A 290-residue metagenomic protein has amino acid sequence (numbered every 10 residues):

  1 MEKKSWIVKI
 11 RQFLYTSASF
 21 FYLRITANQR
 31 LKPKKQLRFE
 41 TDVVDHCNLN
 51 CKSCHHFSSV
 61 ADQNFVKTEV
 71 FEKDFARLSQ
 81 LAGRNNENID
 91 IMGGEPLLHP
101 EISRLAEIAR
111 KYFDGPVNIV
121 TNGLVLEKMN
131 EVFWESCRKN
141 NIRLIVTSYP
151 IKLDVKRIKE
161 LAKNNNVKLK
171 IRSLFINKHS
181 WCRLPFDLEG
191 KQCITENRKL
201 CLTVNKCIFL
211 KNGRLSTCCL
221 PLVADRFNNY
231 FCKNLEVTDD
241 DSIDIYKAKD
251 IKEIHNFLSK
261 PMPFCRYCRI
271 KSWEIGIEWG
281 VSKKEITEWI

Functional and structural regions predicted by a protein language model:
E2-K4, V8-M129, T287-I290: Conserved alpha-helical substructure of the radical SAM core
F20-A27, N166-N177, F264, C268-K271: Amphipathic, soluble alpha/beta structural segments
Q36, T68-F71, I102, I151-V155 (+3 more regions): A structural signal for well-ordered alpha-helical scaffolds and beta->alpha junctions
Q36-R38, N141, V204-N205, M262: Extracellular structured ligand-interaction cores
A82-G83, C137-R138, S259: Flexible, charged surface loops at secondary-structure boundaries
L98-N212, S216-P221, R226: Conserved AdoMet/S-adenosylmethionine-binding subsite of the radical SAM
P185-I290: Accessory C-terminal segments flanking Radical SAM cores
